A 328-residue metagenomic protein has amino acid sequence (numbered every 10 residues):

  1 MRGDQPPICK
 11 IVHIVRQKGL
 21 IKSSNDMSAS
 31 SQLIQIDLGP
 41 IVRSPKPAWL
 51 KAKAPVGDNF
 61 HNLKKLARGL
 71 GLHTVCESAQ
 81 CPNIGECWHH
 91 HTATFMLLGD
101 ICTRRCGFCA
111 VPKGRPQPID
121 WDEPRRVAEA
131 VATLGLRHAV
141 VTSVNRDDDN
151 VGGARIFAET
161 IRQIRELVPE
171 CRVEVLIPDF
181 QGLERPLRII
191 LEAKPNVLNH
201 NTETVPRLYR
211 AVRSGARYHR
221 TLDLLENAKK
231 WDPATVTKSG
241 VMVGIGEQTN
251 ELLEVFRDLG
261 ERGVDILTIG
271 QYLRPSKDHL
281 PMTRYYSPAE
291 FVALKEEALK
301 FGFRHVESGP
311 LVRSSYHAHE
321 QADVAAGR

Functional and structural regions predicted by a protein language model:
C9, I14-T94, R125, E129 (+3 more regions): Auxiliary Fe-S-binding modules of radical SAM enzymes
V75-C87, L98-K113: Local cysteine-cluster metal-coordination motifs and their immediate loop/turn environment, predominantly Fe-S cluster
E77, L97-L98, T142, L176 (+2 more regions): A secondary-structure boundary/capping signal
A93, R104, L198: Change "...and in nucleic-acid phosphodiester-cleaving endonucleases..." to "...and in nucleic-acid processing enzymes
I101, R105, A110, G135 (+4 more regions): Conserved functional loop/turn residues at catalytic and ligand-binding sites
A110-V127, V131-E226, K238, I266-T268: Core AdoMet radical
